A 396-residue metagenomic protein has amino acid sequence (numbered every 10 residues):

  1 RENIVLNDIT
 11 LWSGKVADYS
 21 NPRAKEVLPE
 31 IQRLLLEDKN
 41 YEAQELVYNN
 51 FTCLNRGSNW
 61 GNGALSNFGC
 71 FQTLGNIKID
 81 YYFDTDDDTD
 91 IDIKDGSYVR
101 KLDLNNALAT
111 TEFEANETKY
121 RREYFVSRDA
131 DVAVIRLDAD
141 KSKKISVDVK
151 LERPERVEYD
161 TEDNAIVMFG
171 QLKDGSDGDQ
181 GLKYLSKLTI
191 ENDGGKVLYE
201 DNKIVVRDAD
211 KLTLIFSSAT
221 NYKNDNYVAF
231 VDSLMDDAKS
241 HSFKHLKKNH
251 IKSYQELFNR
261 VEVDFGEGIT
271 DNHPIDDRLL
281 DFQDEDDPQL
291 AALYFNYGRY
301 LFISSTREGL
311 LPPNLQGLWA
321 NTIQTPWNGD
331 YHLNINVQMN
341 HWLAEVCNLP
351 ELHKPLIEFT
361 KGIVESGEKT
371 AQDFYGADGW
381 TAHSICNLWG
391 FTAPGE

Functional and structural regions predicted by a protein language model:
R1-G395: Aromatic-residue-lined binding/catalytic grooves and analogous aromatic/hydrophobic interfacial grooves in multimeric
